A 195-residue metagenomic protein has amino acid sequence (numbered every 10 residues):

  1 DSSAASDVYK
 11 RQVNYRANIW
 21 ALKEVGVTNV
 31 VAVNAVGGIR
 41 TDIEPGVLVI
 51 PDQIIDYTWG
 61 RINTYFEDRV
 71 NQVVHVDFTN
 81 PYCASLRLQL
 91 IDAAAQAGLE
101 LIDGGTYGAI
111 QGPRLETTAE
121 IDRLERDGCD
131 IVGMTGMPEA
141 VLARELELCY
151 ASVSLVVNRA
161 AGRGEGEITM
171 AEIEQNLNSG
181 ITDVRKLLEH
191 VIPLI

Functional and structural regions predicted by a protein language model:
D1-Y9: Single conserved hydrophobic/aromatic residue that forms the stacking wall/gate of nucleotide- or nucleobase-binding
V13-R16, G136: Charged helix-capping and loop-helix junction motifs
I19, I121, M137-A140: Generic hydrophobic/aromatic pocket-lining and core-packing "Φ" positions
A21-N29, R40-D42, D127, V141-C149: Alpha-helix C-terminal capping segments
A35-T118: Mid-sequence, gly/pro-rich, charge-dense loop/helix-turn segments that line enzyme active sites
M134-E172: Zn-dependent metallopeptidase/amidohydrolase metal-coordination segment
A160-I195: His/Asp/Glu-rich mid-to-C-terminal helical/loop segments that flank catalytic regions of hydrolases
